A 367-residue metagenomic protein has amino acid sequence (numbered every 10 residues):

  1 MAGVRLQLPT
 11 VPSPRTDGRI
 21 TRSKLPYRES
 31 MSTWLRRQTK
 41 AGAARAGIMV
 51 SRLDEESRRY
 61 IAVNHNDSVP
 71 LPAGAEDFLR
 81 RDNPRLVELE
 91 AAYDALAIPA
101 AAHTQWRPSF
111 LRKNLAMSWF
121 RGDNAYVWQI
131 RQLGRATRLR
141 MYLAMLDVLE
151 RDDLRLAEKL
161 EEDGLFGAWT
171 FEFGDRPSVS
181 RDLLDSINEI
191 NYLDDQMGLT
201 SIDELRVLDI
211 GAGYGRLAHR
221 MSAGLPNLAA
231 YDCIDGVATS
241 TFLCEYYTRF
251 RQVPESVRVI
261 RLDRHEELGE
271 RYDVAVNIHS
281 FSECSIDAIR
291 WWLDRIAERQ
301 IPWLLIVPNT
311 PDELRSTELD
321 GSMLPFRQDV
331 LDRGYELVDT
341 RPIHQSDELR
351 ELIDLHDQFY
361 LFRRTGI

Functional and structural regions predicted by a protein language model:
M1-L96: Membrane-proximal basic amphipathic "stem/tether" segments
D94-T200: Conserved Class I S-adenosyl-L-methionine-dependent methyltransferase catalytic core
D203-G213: Conserved class I S-adenosyl-L-methionine
G215-P226: Conserved SAM-binding loop of SAM-dependent methyltransferases across substrates and taxa, primarily the Class I
A230-D235: Conserved SAM-binding motif I beta-strand of class I
E245-G269: S-adenosyl-L-methionine
C284-R295: A short, conserved alpha-helix within the catalytic core of class I
Q300-D312: Conserved beta-strand signature within the Rossmann-like core of class I S-adenosyl-L-methionine
